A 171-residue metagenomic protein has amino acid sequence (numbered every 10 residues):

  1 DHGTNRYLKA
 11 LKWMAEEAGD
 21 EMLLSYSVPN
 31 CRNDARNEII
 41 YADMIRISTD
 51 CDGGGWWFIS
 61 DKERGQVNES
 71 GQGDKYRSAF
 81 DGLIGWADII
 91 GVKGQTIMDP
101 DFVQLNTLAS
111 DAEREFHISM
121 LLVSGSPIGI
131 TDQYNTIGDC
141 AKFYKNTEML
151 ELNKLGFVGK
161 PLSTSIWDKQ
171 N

Functional and structural regions predicted by a protein language model:
D1-G3: Active-site groove signature of glycoside hydrolases
N5-N171: Active-site-proximal substrate-binding groove within the catalytic cores of carbohydrate-active enzymes
